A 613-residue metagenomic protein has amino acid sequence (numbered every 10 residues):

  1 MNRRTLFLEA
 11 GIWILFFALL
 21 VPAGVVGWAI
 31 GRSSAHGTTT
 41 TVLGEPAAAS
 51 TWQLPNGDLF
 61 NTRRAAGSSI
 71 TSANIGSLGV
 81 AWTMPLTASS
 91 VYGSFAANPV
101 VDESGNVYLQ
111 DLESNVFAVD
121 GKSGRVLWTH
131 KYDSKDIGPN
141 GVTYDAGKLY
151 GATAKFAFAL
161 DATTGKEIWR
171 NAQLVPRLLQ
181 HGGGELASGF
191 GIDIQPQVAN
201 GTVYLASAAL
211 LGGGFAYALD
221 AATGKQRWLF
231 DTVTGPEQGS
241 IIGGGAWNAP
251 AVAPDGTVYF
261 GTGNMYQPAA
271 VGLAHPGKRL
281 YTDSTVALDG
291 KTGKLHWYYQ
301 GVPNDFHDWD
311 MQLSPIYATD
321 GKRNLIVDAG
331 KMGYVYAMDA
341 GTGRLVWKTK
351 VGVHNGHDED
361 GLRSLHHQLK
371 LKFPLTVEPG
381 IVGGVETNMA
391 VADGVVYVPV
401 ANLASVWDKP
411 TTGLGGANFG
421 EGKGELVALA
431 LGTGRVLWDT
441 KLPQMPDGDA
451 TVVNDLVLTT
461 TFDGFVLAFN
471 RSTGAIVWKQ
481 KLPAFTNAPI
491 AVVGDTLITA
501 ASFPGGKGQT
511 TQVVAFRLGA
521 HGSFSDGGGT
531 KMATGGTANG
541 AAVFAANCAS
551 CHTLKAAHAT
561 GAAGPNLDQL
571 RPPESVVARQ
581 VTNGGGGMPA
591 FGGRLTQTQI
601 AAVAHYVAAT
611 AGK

Functional and structural regions predicted by a protein language model:
N2-F16: N-terminal Sec-pathway targeting helices
G37-V91, R125-Y132, K166-Q180, K225-T234 (+6 more regions): Aromatic (tryptophan-biased) beta-strands that constitute blades/sheets of beta-rich domains
A49-N56, Y92-N115, S134-A157, G184-A216 (+7 more regions): Repeat-blade elements of multi-bladed beta-propeller folds
G57, A340, C551-H558, T582 (+1 more regions): Detector for the c-type heme attachment site
A118, A159, A216-A218, A287 (+4 more regions): Conserved blade-register residue in beta-propeller folds
D526-V543, A563: Electrostatic cytochrome c docking/interface patches
A533, G593-K613: C-terminal capping alpha-helices of c-type cytochrome domains
N539-A541, T553-G585, A590-R594: Gly/Gly-Pro-rich "capping" loops immediately C-terminal to redox-active cysteine motifs in periplasmic/lumenal
